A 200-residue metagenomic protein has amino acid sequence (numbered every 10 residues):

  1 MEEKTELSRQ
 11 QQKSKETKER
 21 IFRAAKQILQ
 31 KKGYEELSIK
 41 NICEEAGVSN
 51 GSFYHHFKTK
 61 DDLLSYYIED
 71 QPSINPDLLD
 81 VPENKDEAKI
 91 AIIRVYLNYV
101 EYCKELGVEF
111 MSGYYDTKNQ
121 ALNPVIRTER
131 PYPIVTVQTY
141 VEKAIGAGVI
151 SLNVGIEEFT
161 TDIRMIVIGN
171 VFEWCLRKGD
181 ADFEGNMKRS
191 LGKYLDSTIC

Functional and structural regions predicted by a protein language model:
M1-E16: N-terminal intrinsically disordered/low-complexity leader segments
S14, K18, L64, I68 (+3 more regions): Amphipathic, non-transmembrane alpha-helical scaffold segments
S14-A25, I42, Y67-Q71, N75 (+1 more regions): Generic hydrophobic, amphipathic alpha-helix propensity
R20, A24, I28-D62, Y66: Helix-turn-helix
S65, I93, L97, I134-E142 (+3 more regions): An amphipathic alpha-helix signature
Y66, D77-E105, T160-I163: Hydrophobic alpha-helical connector segments
E101-Q138: Short secondary-structure transition hinges
S112, I145-L191: Hydrophobic/aromatic-rich alpha-helical bundle segments in the mid-to-C-terminal region
